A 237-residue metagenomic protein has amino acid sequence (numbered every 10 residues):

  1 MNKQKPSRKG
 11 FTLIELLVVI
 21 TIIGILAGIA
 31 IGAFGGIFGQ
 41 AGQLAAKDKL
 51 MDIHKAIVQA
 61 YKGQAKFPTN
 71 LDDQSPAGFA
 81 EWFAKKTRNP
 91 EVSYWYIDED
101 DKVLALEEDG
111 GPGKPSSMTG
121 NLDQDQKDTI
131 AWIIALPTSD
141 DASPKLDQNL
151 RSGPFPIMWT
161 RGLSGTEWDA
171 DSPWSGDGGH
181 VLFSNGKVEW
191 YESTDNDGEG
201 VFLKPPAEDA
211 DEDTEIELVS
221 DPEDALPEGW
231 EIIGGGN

Functional and structural regions predicted by a protein language model:
N2-D52, A56: Amphipathic alpha-helical segments typified by the pilin-like N-terminal helix that continues immediately C-terminal
S7, I97-D98, F183-N185: Acidic surface patches and DE-rich sequence motifs
G35, G39, L44-D73, K85-L106 (+1 more regions): Alpha-helix exit/C-cap motif
A46, S93, S152, S175-D177 (+1 more regions): Residues that flank catalytic or metal-binding motifs in active/ligand-binding sites
Q64-D73, A80, S164-D177: Active-site rim elements
T87-G165: Acidic, glycine-rich loop-and-strand cores that form catalytic or ligand-binding grooves in diverse globular domains
S164-N237: C-terminal accessory segments of extracellular proteins
